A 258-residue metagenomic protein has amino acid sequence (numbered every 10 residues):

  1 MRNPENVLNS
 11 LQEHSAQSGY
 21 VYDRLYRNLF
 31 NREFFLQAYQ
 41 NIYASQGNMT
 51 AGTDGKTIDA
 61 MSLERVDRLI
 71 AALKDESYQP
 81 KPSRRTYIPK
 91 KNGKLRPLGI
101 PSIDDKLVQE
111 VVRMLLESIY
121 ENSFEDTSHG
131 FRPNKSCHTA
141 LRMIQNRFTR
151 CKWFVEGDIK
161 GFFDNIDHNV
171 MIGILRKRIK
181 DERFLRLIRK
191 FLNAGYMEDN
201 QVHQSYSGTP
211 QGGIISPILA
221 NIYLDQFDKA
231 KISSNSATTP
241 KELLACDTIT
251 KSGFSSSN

Functional and structural regions predicted by a protein language model:
M1-D67: Non-catalytic, polymerase-adjacent accessory regions of viral genome-replication enzymes
R2-N3, V21, G99-R113, E121-F124 (+5 more regions): Duplex nucleic acid-engaging cores and interfaces of nucleic-acid transaction enzymes
A38-I42, V111, L187-L192: Short alpha-helical scaffolding segments that buttress acidic/His motifs in well-ordered protein cores
A60-P80: Amphipathic alpha-helical blocks
M61, S102, F254-N258: Short beta-strand-to-loop capping motifs
S77, K81-T86, S102-L107, M114: Acidic, glycine-rich two-metal-ion catalytic cores of nucleic acid-processing enzymes
K81, T86, D126-T127, R132-K135 (+1 more regions): Conserved polymerase palm-domain catalytic core
